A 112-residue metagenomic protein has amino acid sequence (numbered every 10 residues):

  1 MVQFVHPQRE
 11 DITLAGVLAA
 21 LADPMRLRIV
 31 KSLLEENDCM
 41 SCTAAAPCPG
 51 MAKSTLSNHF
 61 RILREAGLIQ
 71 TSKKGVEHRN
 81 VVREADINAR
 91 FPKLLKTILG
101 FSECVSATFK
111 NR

Functional and structural regions predicted by a protein language model:
M1-T13, K31-E36, R83-R112: Amphipathic alpha-helical dimerization/coiled-coil segments that flank or bridge DNA-binding/regulatory modules
G16-A52, K74-D86: N-terminal helix-turn-helix DNA-binding core of bacterial DNA-binding proteins
I29, R64-E65: A ubiquitous, low-specificity "background" feature that marks scattered single residues across proteins without
C39-M40, A66, T97: Generic macromolecular interface patches on structured domains
F60-R61: Short, hydrophobic-biased segments on the C-terminal half of alpha helices that form "recognition helices"
E65-K74: A short, conserved structural fragment
